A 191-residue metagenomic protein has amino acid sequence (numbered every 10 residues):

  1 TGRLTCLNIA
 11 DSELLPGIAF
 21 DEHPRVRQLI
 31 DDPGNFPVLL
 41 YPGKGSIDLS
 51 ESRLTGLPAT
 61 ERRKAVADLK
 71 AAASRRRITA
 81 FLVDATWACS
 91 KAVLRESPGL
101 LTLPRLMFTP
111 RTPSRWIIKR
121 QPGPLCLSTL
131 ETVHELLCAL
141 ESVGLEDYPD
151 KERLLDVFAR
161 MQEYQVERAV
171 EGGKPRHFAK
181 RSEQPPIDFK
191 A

Functional and structural regions predicted by a protein language model:
T1-L7: Histidine-anchored nucleotide/phosphate-binding helix
R3, S46, G173-K174: Intrinsically disordered, low-complexity regions
L4, D68-A71, R75, R111-R115: A generic structural signal for ordered alpha-helices
L7-D11, A139: Residues at alpha-helix termini
A10-R95, G99: S-adenosyl-L-methionine/SAH cofactor-binding core of RNA-modifying enzymes
T79-A80, W87-A191: C-terminal folded domains that constitute the principal catalytic or ligand-binding module of multi-domain proteins
